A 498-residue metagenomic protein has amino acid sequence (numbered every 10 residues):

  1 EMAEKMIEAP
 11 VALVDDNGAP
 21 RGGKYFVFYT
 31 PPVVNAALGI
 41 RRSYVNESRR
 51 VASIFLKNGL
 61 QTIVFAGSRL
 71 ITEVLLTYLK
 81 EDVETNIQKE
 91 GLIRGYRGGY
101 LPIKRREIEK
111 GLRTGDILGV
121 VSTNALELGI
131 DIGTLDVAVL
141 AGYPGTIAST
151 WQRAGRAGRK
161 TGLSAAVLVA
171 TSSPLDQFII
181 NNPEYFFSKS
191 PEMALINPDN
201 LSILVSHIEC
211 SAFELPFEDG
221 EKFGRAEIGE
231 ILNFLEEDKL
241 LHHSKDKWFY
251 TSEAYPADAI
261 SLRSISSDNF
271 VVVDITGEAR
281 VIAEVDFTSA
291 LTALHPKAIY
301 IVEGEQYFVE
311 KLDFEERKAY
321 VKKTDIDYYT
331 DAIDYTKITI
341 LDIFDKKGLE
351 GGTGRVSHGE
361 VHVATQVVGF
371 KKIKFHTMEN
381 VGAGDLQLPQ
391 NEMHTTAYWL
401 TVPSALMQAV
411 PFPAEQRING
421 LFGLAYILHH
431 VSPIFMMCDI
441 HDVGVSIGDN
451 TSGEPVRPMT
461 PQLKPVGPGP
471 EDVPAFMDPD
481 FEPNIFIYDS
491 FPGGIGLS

Functional and structural regions predicted by a protein language model:
E1, R49-R50, N124, W151-A154 (+4 more regions): Short alpha-helical segments and helix-capping/turn motifs at coil-helix boundaries
E1-A257, S261-S267, G277: Helicase motor core with emphasis on the C-terminal RecA-like subdomain
Y25-F28, I93, T161, A165 (+5 more regions): A broad "ordered helical/assembly scaffold" signature
L60-I63, G67, K89, I196 (+4 more regions): Conserved aromatic-histidine-acidic binding/catalytic patches
L92, Y96, P296, T324-D325: A general marker of short, structured functional hotspots
E109, T288-A293: Short, surface-exposed secondary-structure edge patches
A170, A212, E218-T288, A298-I299 (+2 more regions): Extended, highly charged accessory segments
